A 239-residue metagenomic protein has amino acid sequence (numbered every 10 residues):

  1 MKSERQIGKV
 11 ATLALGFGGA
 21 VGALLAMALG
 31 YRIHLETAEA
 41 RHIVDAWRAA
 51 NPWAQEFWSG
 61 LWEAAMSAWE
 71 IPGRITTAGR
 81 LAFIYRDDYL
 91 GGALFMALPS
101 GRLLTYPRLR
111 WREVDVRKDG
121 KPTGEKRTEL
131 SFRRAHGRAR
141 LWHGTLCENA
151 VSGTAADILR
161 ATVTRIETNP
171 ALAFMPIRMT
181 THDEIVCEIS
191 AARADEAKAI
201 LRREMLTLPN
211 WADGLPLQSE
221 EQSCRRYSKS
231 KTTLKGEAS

Functional and structural regions predicted by a protein language model:
M1-S239: Conserved catalytic core of nucleotide polymerization and phosphodiester-bond processing enzymes
